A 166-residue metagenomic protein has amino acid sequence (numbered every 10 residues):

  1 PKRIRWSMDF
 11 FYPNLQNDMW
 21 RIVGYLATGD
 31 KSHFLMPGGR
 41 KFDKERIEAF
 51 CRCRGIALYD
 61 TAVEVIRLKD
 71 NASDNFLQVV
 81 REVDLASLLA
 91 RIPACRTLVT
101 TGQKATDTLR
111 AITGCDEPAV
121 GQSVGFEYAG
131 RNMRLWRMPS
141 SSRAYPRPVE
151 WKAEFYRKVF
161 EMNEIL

Functional and structural regions predicted by a protein language model:
P1, A62, K104, S141-S142: Short, flexible active-site-adjacent loop segments at beta-strand->alpha-helix junctions, enriched in small/polar
K2-W6, P13-L15, I22, D70-A86 (+1 more regions): C-terminal capping/extension of enzyme domains
R3, P37, I92-A94: Short, charged helix-to-loop "capping" segments that act as catalytic/coupling loops
M8-L77: Short, surface-exposed acidic-centric catalytic microdomains
K31-S32, R96-T97, E117: Secondary-structure boundary/capping signal
A49-C51, R91, Y128: Generic structural signal for beta-strand residues in well-ordered domains
C53-I112: Internal catalytic-core helix/loop-beta-alpha segment that presents or stabilizes conserved functional determinants
